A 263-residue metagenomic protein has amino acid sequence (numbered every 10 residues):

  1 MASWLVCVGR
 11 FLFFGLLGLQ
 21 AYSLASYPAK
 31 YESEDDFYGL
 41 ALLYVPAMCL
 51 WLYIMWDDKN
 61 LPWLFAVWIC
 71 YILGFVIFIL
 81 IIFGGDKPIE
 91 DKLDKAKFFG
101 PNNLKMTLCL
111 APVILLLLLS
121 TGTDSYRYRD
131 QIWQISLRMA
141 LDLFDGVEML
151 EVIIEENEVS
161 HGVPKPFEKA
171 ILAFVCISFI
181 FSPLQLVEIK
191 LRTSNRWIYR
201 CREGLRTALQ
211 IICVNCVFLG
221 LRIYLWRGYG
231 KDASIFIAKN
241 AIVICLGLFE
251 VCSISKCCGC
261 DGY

Functional and structural regions predicted by a protein language model:
M1-T107, R227, I254, G259: N-terminal signal-anchor/initial transmembrane insertion module of eukaryotic multi-pass membrane proteins
L5-G15, D36-L42, A66-L73, K97-L108 (+5 more regions): Physicochemical signature of membrane-embedded alpha-helices that form the seven-helix bundle of GPCRs, emphasizing
L19, S23, L50-Y53, I77-L80 (+9 more regions): Residue-level signal for alpha-helical transmembrane segments in multi-pass membrane proteins
L43, M48, W63-E168: Membrane-embedded alpha-helical bundle segments of multi-pass proteins
G122-Y229, L248-Y263: Multipass alpha-helical transmembrane domains of eukaryotic endomembrane proteins
K231-N240, G247-E250: Chromatin/DNA-recognition segments of nuclear transcriptional regulators
I242-V243, C258: Short, intrinsically disordered/low-complexity patches at protein termini and at juxtamembrane boundaries
